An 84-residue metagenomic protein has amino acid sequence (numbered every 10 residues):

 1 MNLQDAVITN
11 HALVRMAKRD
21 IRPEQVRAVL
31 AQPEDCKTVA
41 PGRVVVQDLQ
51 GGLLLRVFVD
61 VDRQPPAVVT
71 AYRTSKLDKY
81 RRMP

Functional and structural regions predicted by a protein language model:
M1-P84: Ribonuclease/tRNase effector modules and their secretory precursors
